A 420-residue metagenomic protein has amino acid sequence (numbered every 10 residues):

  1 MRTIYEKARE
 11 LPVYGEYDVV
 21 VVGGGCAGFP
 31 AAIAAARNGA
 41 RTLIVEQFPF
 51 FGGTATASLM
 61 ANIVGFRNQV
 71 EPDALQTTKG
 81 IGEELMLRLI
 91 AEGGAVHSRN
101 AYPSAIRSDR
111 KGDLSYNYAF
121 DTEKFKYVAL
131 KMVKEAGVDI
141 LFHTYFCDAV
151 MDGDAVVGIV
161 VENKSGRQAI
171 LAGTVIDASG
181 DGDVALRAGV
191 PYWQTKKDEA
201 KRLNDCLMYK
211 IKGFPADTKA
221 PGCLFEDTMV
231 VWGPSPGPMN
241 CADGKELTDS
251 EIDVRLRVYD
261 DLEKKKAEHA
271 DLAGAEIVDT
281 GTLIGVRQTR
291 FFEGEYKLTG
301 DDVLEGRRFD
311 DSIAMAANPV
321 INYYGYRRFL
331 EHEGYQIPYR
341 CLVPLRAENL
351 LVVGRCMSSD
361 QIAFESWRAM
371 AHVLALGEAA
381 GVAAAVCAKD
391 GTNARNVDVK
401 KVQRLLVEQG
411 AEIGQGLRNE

Functional and structural regions predicted by a protein language model:
M1-V19: Extreme N-terminal leader/targeting segments of oxidoreductases
E10, T54-A55, L59-N62, I81 (+9 more regions): Flavin (FAD/FMN)-binding glycine-rich loop and adjacent Rossmann-like elements that form
V13-Y17, A27-F29, Q168: Ligand-binding pocket scaffold of soluble enzyme catalytic domains
D18-V20, R41-L43, D139, T174 (+1 more regions): Structural motif
V19-T42: N-terminal Rossmann-like FAD-binding beta1-loop-alpha1 element of flavoenzymes
G24, Q47, R355: Cofactor-binding loop segments of dinucleotide-utilizing enzymes, especially the Rossmann-like FAD- and NAD(P)+-binding
C26, A119-E123, N396: Soluble non-cytosolic domains of exported or imported proteins
A34, A40-R41, Q47-D148, W193 (+2 more regions): Conserved N-terminal/central alpha/beta ligand/cofactor-binding core
